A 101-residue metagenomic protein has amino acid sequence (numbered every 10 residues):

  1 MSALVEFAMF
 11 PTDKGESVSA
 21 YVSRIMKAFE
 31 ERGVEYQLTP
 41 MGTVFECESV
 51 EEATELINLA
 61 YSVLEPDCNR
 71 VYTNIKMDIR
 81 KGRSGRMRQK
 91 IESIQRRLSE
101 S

Functional and structural regions predicted by a protein language model:
M1-S101: Charge-rich, low-complexity N-terminal segments
